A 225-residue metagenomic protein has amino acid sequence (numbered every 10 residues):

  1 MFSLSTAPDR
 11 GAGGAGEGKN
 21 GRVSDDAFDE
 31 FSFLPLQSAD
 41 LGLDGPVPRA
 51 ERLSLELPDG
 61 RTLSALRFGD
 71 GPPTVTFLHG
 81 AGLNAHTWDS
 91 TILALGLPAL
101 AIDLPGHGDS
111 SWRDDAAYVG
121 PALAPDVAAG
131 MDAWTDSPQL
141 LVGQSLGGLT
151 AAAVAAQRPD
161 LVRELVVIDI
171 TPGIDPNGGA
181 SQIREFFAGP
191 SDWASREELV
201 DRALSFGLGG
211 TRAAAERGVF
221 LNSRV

Functional and structural regions predicted by a protein language model:
M1-P73, G96-L97, T135-S137: Alpha/beta-hydrolase fold catalytic core
P58-R61, L66, S90, L104-V142: Active-site loop/oxyanion-hole signature of alpha/beta-hydrolase fold enzymes
R61-D109: Conserved HGGG/HGGXW glycine-rich cap/lid loop of the alpha/beta-hydrolase fold
T74, P98, P138-L140, L161-E164: Structural signature of beta-strand start/N-cap positions in the alpha/beta core of ABC transporter nucleotide-binding
D89, A128, A152-A156: Short, hydrophobic alpha-helix immediately C-terminal to the catalytic nucleophile
G143, G147, A151: Gly/Ala-rich beta-loop-alpha elbow adjacent to hydrolase catalytic centers
A152-A156, R163-R196: Flexible "cap/lid" loop of the alpha/beta hydrolase fold
N177, A194-V225: Conserved alpha/beta-hydrolase catalytic His-Asp/Glu region
